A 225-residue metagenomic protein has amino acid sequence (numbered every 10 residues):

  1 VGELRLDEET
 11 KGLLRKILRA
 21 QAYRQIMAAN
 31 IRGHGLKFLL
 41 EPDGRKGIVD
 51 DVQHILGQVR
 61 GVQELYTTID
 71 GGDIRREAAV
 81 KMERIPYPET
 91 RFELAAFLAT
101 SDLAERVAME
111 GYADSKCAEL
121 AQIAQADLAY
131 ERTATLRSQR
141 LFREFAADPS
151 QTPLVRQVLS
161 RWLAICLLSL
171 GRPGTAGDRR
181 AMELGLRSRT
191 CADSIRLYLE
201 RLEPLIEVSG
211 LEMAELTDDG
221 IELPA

Functional and structural regions predicted by a protein language model:
V1-G44: N-terminal entry module detector
V1-R19, R75-L98, S115, D148-P149 (+1 more regions): Acidic/His metal-coordination segments adjacent to aromatic residues that form catalytic metal sites in metalloenzymes
R24-R32, Q58, S101-A108, A134-R137 (+1 more regions): Amphipathic, well-ordered alpha-helical segments in soluble domains
M27-D50, E105-L120: Helix-loop segments that flank and shape redox-cofactor active sites
G33-H34, V59-S115: Active-site-adjacent scaffolding segments
R45-E77, S138-A146: Conserved alpha-helical segments that form or flank metal/cofactor-binding pockets of metalloenzymes
A118-G174: A contiguous pocket-lining binding segment that forms or flanks enzyme active sites
Q151-A225: Extended, helix-rich structural scaffolds rather than catalytic motifs
